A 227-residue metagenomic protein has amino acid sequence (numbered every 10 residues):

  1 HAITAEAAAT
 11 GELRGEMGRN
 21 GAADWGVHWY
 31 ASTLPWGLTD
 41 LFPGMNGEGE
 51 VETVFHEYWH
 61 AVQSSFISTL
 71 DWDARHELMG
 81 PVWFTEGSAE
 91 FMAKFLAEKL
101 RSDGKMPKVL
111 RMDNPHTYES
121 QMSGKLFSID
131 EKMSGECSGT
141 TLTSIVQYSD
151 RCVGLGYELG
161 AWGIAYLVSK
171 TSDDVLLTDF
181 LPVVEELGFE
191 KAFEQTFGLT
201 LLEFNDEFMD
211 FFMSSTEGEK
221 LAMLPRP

Functional and structural regions predicted by a protein language model:
H1-G21: A metal-dependent hydrolase signature that marks the N-terminal structural subdomain at the beginning of catalytic folds
G18-G124: Zinc-dependent metallopeptidase catalytic helix centered on the HExxH motif and its immediate flanking segment
P43-F55, S65, L78-E86, D150-A161 (+5 more regions): Solvent-exposed, acidic/flexible segments
E57-Y58, V62-F66, M92-L100, L167-T171 (+4 more regions): Sec/Tat-exported extracytoplasmic proteins
A89, T178-L181: Short alpha-helical scaffolding segments that buttress acidic/His motifs in well-ordered protein cores
K99-L110, V168-T178, G198-D206: Structural helix-adjacent loops and short alpha-helical linkers that scaffold large soluble proteins
L126-E158: Catalytic-site signature segments of enzymes, centered on catalytic residues
R151-L155, L181-P227: Beta/coil-rich, acidic/histidine-enriched accessory regions frequently appended to metallopeptidases
